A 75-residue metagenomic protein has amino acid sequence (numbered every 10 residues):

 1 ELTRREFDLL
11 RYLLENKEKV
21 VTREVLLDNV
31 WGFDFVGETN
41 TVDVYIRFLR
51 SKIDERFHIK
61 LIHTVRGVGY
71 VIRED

Functional and structural regions predicted by a protein language model:
E1-V68: Positively charged, aromatic-enriched patches within helix-turn-helix-type DNA-binding elements, predominantly
I72-D75: Intrinsically disordered, low-complexity protein-interaction/activation regions
